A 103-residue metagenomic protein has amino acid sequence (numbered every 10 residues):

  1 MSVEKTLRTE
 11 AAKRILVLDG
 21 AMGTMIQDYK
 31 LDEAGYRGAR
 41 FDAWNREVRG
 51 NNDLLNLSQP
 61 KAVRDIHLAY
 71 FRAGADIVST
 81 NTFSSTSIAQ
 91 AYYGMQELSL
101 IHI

Functional and structural regions predicted by a protein language model:
M1-I101: Domain-level signal for soluble alpha/beta catalytic cores
